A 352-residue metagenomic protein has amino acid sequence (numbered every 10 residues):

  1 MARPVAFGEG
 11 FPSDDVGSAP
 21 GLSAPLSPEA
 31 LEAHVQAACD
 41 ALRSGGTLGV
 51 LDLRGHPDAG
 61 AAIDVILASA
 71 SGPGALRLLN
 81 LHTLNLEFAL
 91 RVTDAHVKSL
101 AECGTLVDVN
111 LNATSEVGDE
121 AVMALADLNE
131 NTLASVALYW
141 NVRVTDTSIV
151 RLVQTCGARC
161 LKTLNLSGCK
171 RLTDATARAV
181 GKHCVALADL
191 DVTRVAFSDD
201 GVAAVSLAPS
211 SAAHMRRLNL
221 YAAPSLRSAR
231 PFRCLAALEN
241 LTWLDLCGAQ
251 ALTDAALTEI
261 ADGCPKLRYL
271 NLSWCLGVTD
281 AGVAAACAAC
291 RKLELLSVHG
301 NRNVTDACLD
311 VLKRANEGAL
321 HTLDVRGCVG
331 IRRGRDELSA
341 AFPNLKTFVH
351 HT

Functional and structural regions predicted by a protein language model:
A2-L90: LRR N-terminal entry segment and analogous cap-like coil->beta motifs
L26-Q36, H56-V65, L90-A95, S115-M123 (+8 more regions): Short, solvent-exposed loop/turn at the beta-strand->alpha-helix junction within individual leucine-rich repeat
A41-V50, S71-T83, R91, E102-D108 (+15 more regions): Leucine-rich repeat
L53, L86-E87, L111-N112, L138-Y139 (+8 more regions): LRR/LRR-like solenoid scaffold signature
D324-G330, D336-T352: Ankyrin-repeat-protein effector appendages
